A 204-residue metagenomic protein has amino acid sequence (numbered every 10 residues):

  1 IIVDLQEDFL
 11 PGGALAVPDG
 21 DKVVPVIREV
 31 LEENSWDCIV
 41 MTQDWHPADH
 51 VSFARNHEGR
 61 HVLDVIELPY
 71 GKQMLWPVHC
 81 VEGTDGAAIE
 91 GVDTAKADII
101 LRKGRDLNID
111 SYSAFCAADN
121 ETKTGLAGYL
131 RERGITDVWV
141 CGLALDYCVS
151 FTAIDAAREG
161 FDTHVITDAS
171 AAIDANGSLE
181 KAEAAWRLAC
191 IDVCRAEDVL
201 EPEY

Functional and structural regions predicted by a protein language model:
I1-L5, F9: Short, hydrophobic/glycine-enriched beta-strand segments
V3, Q43, T167: Active-site flanking residues adjacent to catalytic metal/cofactor-binding acidic residues
G13-G20, A114-A118: Short glycine-enriched, charge-decorated loop/helix-capping segments at active-site entrances that position
V17-E32: Short catalytic helix/loop segments, enriched in acidic residues and glycine and frequently bearing histidine
R28-D137: Active-site alpha/beta core segments
R28-V30, Y147-G160: Histidine-anchored nucleotide/phosphate-binding helix
H164-L179: Short, flexible loop segments at boundaries between secondary-structure elements
D192-P202: Short acidic-hydrophobic, aromatic-tinged amphipathic segments that line or gate anion-handling sites
